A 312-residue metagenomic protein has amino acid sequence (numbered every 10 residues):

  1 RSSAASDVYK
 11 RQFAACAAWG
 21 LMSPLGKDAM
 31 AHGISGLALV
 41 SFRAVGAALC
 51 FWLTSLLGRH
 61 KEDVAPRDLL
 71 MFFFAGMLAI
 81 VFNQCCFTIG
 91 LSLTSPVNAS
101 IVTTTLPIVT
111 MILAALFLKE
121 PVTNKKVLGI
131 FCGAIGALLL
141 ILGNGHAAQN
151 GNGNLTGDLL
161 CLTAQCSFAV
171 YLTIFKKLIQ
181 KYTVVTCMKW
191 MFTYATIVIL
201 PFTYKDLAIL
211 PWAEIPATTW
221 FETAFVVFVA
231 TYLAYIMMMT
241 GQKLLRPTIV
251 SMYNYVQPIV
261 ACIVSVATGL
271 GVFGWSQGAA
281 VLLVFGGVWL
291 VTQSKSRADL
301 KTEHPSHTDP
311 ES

Functional and structural regions predicted by a protein language model:
R1-A5, Y9: Single conserved hydrophobic/aromatic residue that forms the stacking wall/gate of nucleotide- or nucleobase-binding
S6-D7, H32-S41, V64-L70, L142-S167 (+2 more regions): Juxtamembrane helix-entry segments on the extracytoplasmic side of multipass membrane proteins
K10, S41-F42, I80, Q84 (+3 more regions): Helix-helix packing/entry segments at the starts of transmembrane helices
A18-S23, W52-T103, L139, V227-L245: Specific transmembrane alpha-helical segments of multi-pass solute transporters/efflux pumps, especially DMT/EamA
P24-K27, F51, T110-I112, L116 (+3 more regions): Transmembrane alpha-helical segments that form core, pore/gating elements of small-molecule transporters/exporters
A29, L39, R43, G90 (+8 more regions): Hydrophobic/aromatic residues within transmembrane alpha-helices of multi-pass small-molecule transporters
A31-F82, V109-T110, S167-I174, M188-L207 (+2 more regions): Transmembrane alpha-helices of multi-pass small-molecule transport proteins
F51, L113, V122-N144, I199 (+3 more regions): Hydrophobic transmembrane alpha-helices of multi-pass small-molecule transport proteins
